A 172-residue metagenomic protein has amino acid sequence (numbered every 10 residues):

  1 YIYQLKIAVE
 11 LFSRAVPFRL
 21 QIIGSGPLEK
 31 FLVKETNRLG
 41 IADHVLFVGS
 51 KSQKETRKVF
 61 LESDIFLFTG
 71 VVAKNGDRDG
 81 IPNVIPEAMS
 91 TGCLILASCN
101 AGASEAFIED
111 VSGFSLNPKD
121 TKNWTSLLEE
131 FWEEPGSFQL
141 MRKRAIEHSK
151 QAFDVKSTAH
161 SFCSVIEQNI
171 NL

Functional and structural regions predicted by a protein language model:
Y1-E10, P27-V33, K122: A conserved mid-protein helix/loop that constitutes part of the nucleotide-sugar donor-binding site
V33-K54: Nucleotide-activated donor-binding/catalytic signature segment of Leloir-type glycosyltransferases, i.e., the conserved
S50-K51, K58-S63, P86: Short alpha-helical donor nucleotide-sugar binding micro-motif in glycosyltransferases
L61-G76, C93: Acidic donor-binding loop of glycosyltransferase active sites
I85, S90, L94-A97: Short hydrophobic beta-strand element within catalytic cores of glycosyltransferases and related nucleotide-activated
E109-D110, F114-T121, E130-G136: Conserved acidic donor-binding segment of nucleotide-sugar-dependent glycosyltransferases
E130, E134, V155-L172: C-terminal alpha-helical cap of glycosyltransferases
E130, S137-A152: A short, well-ordered alpha-helix in the C-terminal region of glycosyltransferases
